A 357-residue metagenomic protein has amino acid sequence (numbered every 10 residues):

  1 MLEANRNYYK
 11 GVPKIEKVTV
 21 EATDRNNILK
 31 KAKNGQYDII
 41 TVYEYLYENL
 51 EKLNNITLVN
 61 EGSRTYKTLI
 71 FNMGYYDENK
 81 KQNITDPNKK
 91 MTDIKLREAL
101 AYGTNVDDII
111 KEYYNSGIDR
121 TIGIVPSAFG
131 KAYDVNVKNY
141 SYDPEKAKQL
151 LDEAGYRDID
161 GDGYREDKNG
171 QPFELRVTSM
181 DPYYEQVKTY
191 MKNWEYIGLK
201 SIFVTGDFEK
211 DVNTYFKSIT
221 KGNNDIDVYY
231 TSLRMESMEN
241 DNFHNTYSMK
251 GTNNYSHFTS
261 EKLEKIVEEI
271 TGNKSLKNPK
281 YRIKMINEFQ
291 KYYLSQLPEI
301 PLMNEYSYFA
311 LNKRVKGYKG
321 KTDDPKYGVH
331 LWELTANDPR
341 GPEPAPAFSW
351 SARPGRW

Functional and structural regions predicted by a protein language model:
M1, E16-A22, P172-M180, S201-F203 (+1 more regions): Short, well-ordered beta-strand elements
E3-Y8, R64-L96, G103, E112 (+1 more regions): A bilobed periplasmic-binding-protein/Venus flytrap-type ligand-binding module shared by bacterial periplasmic
A4-R6, Y66, A99-D134, K146 (+2 more regions): Detector for C-terminal structural segments
N5-L50, K200: Ligand-site clamp/hinge motif
T23, T41-V42, V204, D225-L233: Short beta-strand and adjacent tight-turn residues that come in two discontinuous sequence segments and form the edges
N26-Y37, E48-L53, K188-I197, K210-I226: Short helices/loops that flank or line small-molecule/ion binding pockets
Y43-N54, R234-E239: A ligand-binding cleft/hinge motif common to bilobed small-molecule-binding domains
D160-G163: Acidic, glycine-anchored loop motifs typical of Ca2+
